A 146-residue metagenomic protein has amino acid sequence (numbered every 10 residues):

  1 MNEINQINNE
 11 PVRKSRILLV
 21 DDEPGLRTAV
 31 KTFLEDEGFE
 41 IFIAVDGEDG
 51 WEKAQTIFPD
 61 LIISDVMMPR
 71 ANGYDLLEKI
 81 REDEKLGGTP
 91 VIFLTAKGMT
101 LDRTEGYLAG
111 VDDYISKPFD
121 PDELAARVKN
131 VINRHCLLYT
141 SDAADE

Functional and structural regions predicted by a protein language model:
D21, D65, T95: Active-site residues of response regulator receiver
P24-F42: Two-component/phosphorelay signaling modules centered on CheY-like receiver
I57-I63: Active-site beta3 strand of CheY-like receiver
M68: Receiver (REC) domain active-site loop signature in two-component systems and cognate sites in sensor histidine kinases
F119-I132: C-terminal output helix
Y139-A144: Conserved small/polar residues in nucleotide/adenosyl-binding loops
